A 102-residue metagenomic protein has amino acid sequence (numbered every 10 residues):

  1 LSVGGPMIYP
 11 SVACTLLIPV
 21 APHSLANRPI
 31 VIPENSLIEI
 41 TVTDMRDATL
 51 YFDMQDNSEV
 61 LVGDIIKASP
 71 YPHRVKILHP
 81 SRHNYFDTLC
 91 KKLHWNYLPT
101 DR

Functional and structural regions predicted by a protein language model:
S2-R102: Catalytic phosphate-donor-binding core of small-molecule kinases
